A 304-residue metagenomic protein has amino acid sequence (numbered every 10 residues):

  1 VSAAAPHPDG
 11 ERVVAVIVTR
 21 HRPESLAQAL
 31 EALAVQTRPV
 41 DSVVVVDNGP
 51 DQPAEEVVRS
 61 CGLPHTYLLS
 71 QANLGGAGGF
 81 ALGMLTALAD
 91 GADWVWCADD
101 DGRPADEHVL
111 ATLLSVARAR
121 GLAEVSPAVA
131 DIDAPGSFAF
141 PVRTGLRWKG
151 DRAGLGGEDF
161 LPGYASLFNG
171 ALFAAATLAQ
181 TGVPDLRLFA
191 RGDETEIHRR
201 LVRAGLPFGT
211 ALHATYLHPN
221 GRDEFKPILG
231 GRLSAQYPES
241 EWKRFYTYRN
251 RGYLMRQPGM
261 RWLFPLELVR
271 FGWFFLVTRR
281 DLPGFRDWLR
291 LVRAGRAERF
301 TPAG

Functional and structural regions predicted by a protein language model:
E31-V40: Short, acidic, metal-binding catalytic loop of nucleotide-sugar glycosyltransferases
V45-E55, G102-R103: A conserved acidic beta->alpha catalytic loop
S70-A89: Glycine-rich, basic loop-to-helix element that forms the pyrophosphate-binding segment of sugar-nucleotide handling
A92-D101: Short beta-strand-to-loop acidic/aromatic patch adjacent to the donor-nucleotide binding site
E107-F140: Conserved donor NDP-sugar-binding/catalytic core segment of glycosyltransferases
A153-F173: A recurrent flexible, glycine/aromatic-enriched loop bordering the glycosyltransferase active site that acts as
T177, T181-G182, R187-A214: A short, conserved alpha-helix in the catalytic core of glycosyltransferases
R256-G304: Non-catalytic, C-terminal membrane-associated alpha-helical segments of glycosyltransferases
